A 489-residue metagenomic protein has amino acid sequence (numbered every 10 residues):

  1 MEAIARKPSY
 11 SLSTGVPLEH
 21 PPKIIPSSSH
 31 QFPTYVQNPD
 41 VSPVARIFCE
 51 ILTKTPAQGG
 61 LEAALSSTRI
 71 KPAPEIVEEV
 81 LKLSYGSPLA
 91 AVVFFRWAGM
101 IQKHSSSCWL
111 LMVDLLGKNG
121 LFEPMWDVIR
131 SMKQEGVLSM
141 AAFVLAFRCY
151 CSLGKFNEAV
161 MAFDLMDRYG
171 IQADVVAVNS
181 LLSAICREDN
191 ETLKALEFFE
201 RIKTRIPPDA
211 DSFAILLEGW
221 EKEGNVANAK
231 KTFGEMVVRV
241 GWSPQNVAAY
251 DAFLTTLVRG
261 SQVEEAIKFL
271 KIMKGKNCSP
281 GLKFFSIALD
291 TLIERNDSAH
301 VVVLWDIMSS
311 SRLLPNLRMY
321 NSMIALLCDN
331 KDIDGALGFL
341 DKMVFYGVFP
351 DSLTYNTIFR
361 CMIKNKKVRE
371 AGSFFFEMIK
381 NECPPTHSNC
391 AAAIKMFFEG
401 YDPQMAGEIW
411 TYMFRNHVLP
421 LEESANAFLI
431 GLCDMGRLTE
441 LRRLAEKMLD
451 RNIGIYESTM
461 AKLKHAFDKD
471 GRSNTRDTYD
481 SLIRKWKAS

Functional and structural regions predicted by a protein language model:
M1-Q172, V176-S180, D189-L196, R201-T204 (+5 more regions): N-terminal targeting peptides
V44, A73-V77, S105-W109, M125 (+28 more regions): Pentatricopeptide repeat
I101-Q102, E135-G136, G170, R205-I206 (+12 more regions): Inter-helix linker motif
G120, G154, D189-N190, G224 (+7 more regions): Residue-level detector of the short coil/turn that links helix A to helix B within each tetratricopeptide repeat
V128, A195-E200, A229-G234, A266-L270 (+5 more regions): Alpha-helical repeat scaffolds
M132, M166, R201-I202, M236 (+6 more regions): Methionine-biased hydrophobic packing positions in alpha-helices, especially within tandem helical repeat solenoids
A427-S489: C-terminal interaction modules of eukaryotic adaptor/scaffold proteins
